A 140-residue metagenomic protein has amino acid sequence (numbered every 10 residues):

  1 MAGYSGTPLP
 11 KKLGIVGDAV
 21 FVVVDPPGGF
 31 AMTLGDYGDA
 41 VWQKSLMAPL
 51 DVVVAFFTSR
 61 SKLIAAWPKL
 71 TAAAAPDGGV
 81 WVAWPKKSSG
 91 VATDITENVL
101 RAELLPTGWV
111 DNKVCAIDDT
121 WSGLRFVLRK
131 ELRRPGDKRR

Functional and structural regions predicted by a protein language model:
M1-Y37: N-terminal, charge-rich interaction modules
D39, P68-P76, A102-P106: Short, intrinsically disordered, mixed-charge
A40-L50: Short acidic low-complexity segments
V54-L63: Short, glycine-rich nucleotide/cofactor-binding loops
I64-E97: Mid-chain, well-packed structural core segment of small domains
D94-C115: Conserved Class I S-adenosyl-L-methionine
G108-R140: Class I S-adenosyl-L-methionine
